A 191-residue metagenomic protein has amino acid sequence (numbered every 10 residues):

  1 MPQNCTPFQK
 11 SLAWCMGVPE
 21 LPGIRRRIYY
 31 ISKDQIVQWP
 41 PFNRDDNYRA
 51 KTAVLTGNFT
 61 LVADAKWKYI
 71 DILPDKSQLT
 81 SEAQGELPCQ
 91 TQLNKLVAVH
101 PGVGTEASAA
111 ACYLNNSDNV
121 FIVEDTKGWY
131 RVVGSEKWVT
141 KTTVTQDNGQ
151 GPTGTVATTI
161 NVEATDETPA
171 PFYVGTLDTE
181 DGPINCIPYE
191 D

Functional and structural regions predicted by a protein language model:
M1-P2, D191: Glycine- and charge-rich intrinsically disordered segments
Q3-N4, Q9, C15-L93, W138-P152: Solvent-exposed edge beta-strands and adjacent loop segments that serve as assembly or binding interfaces
R27-I31, A98, I160-V162: Short beta-strand element of the conserved SAM-dependent methyltransferase core
Y29-Y30, Y48, Y69, Y113 (+3 more regions): Sequence-level detector for tyrosine residue identity
D71-V139: Structured, beta-strand-rich domain cores that present glycine/charged loop surfaces used to bind extended ligands
W138-D191: Mixed-charge, glycine-accented linear interaction segment located at domain edges/termini
